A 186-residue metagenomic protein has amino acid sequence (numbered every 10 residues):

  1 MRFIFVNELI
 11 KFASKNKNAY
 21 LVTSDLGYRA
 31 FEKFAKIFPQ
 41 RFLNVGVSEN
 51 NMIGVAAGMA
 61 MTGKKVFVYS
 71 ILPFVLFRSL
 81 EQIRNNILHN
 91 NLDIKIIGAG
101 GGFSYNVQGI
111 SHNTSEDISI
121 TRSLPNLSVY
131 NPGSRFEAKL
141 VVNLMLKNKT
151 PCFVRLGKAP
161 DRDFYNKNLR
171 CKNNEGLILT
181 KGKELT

Functional and structural regions predicted by a protein language model:
M1-L156, P160-D161, R170-E175, K181: Thiamine diphosphate
T186: Glycine-rich phosphate/diphosphate-binding loop of Rossmann-like nucleotide-binding domains
